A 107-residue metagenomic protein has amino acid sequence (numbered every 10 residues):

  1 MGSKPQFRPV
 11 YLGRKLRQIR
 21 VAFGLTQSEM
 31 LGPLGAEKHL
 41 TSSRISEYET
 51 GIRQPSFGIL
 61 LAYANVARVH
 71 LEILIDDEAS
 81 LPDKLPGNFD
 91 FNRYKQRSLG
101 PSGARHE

Functional and structural regions predicted by a protein language model:
M1-Q6, N65, I75-E107: Short, charged recognition helix plus adjacent turn of helix-turn-helix-like nucleic-acid-binding domains
M1-S3, S28, R44-S46: A short, structure-level motif marking secondary-structure boundaries and short turns
Y11-R14, L25, L40, P55-G58: Residue-level signal for the short linker/turn that defines the boundary of a DNA-recognition helix
R14-G35, A62, D90: Short basic helix-loop element that most often maps to the first helix and adjoining turn of HTH DNA-binding modules
L34-Q54: Recognition helix of helix-turn-helix/homeodomain-like DNA-binding domains that insert into the DNA major groove
E37-K38, I52, A67, E78-P82: The DNA-recognition helices of helix-turn-helix-type DNA-binding domains
I52, S56-I73: DNA major-groove recognition helix of helix-turn-helix/homeodomain DNA-binding modules
